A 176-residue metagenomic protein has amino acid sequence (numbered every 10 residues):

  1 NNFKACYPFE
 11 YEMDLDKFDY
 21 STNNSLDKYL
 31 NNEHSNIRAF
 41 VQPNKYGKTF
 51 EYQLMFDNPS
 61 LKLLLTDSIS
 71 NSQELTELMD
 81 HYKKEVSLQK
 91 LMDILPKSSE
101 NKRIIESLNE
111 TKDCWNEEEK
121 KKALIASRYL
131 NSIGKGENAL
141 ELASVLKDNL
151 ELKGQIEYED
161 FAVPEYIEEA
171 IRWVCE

Functional and structural regions predicted by a protein language model:
N1-E176: Acidic, divalent-metal-binding catalytic cores of TOPRIM and closely related two-metal-ion phosphodiester/pyrophosphate
